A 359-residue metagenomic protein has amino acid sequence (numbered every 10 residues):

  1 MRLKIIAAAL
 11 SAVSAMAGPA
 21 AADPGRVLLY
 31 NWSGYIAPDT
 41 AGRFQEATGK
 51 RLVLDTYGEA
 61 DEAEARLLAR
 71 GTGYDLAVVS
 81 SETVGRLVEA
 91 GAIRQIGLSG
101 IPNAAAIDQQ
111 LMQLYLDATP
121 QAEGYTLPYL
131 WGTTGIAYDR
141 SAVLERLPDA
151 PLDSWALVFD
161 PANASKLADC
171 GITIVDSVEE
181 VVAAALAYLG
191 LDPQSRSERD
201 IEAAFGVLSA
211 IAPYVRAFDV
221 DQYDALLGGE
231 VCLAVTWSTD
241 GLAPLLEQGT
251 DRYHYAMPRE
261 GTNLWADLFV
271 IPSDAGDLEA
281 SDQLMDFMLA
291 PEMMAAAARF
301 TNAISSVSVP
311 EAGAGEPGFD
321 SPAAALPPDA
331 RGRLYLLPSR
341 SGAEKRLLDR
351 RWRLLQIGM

Functional and structural regions predicted by a protein language model:
D23-A90: Early extracytoplasmic/lumenal segment of secretory-pathway proteins
Y74-V79, C232-W237, H254: Paired acidic/hydrophobic, glycine-rich loop segments that form the ligand-binding mouth/hinge of periplasmic-binding
T83-R86, L233-D251: A ligand-binding cleft/hinge motif common to bilobed small-molecule-binding domains
V84, V88-P213, D221: Extracytoplasmic ligand-binding site segments that recognize negatively charged/polar headgroups
A137-A142, A187, W265-D277, A296: A bilobed periplasmic-binding-protein/Venus flytrap-type ligand-binding module shared by bacterial periplasmic
I201-A210, Q248-S273: Periplasmic-binding protein-like
P272-R333: Mature extracytoplasmic/periplasmic domains
P328-M359: Conserved C-terminal helix/tail region of periplasmic/extracytoplasmic solute-binding proteins
